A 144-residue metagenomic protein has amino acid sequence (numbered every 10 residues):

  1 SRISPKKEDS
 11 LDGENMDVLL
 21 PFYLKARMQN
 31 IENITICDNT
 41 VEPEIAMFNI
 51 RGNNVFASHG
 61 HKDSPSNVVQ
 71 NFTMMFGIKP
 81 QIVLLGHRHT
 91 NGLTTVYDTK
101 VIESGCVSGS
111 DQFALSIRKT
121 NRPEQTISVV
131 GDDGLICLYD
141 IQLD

Functional and structural regions predicted by a protein language model:
S1-K6: Loop-centered beta-sheet repeat module
K7-V18, Y23-E32, C37-E42, N54-L143: Conserved beta-sheet core of the metallophosphoesterase superfamily
F48-R51: Active-site beta-strand termini and strand-to-loop segments that position acidic
